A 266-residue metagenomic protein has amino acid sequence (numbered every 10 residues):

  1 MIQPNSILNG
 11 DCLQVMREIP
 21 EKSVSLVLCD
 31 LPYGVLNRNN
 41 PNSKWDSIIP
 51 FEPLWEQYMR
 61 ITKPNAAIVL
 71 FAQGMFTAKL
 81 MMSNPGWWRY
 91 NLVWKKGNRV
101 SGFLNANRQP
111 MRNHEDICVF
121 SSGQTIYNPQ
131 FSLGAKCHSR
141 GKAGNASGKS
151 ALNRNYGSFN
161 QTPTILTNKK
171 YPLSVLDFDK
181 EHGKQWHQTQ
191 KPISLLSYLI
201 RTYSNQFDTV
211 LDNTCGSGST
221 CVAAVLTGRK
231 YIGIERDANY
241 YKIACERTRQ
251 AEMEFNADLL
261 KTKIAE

Functional and structural regions predicted by a protein language model:
M1-I2, C245-L259: Short, conserved SAM-binding/catalytic segment of Class I S-adenosyl-L-methionine-dependent methyltransferases
M1-I243, E266: Core catalytic lobe of class I
L259-E266: Acidic, low-complexity intrinsically disordered tails
